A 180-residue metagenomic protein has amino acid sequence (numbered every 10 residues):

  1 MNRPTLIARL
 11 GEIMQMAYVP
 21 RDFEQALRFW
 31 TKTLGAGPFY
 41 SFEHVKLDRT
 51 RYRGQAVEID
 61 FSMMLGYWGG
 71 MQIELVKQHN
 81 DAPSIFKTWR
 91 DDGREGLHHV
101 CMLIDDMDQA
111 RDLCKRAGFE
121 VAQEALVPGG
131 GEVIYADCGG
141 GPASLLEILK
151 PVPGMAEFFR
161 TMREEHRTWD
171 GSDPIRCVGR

Functional and structural regions predicted by a protein language model:
M1-M14, Y18-Y40, R53-F119, D137-R180: Glyoxalase I/VOC metalloenzyme domain signal
E12, P128-E132: Short acidic/glycine-enriched loop/turn segments that link adjacent beta-strands
Y40-H44, A125-L126: Conserved catalytic-core motifs of GNAT/GCN5-like acyltransferases
K46-T50: Short, charge-patterned binding micro-sites
